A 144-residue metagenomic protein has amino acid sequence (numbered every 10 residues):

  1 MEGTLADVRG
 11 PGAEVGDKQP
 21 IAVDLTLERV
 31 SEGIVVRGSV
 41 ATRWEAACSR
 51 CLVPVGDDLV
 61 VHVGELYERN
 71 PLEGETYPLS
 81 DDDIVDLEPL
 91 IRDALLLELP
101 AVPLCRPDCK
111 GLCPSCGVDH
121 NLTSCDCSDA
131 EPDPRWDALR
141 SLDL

Functional and structural regions predicted by a protein language model:
M1-L144: Structured interface patches
